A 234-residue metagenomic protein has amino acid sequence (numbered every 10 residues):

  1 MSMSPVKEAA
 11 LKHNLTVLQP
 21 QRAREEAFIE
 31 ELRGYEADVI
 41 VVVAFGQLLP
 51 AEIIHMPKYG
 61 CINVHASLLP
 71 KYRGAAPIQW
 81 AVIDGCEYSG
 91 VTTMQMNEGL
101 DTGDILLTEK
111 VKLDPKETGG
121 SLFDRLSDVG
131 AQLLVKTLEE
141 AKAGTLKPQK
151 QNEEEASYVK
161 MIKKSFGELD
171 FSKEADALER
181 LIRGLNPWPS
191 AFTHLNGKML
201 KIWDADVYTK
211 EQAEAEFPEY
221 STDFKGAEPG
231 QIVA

Functional and structural regions predicted by a protein language model:
M1-D38: N-terminal glycine-/serine-/threonine-rich beta1-alpha1-beta2 phosphate-ribose binding loop of Rossmann-like
K7-E8, L32, I53, N97 (+3 more regions): Short secondary-structure boundary/capping segments
H13, V39-Y158: Donor/substrate-binding cores of folate-linked one-carbon enzymes
P20-R22, A44, A205-D206: Short secondary-structure boundary segments
Y35, Y59, L200: Structured loop/turn residues at beta-strand edges in well-structured enzyme cores
E153-A234: Internal anion-binding site segments
